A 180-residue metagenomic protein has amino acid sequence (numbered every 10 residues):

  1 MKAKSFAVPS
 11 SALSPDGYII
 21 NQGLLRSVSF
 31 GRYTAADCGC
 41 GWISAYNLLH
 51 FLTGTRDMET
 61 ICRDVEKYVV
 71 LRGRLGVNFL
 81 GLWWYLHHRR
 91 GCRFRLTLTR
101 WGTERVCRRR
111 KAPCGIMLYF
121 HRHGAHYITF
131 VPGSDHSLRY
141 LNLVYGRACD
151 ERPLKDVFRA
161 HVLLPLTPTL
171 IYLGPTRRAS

Functional and structural regions predicted by a protein language model:
M1-L71: Active-site-adjacent structural segments surrounding the nucleophilic cysteine of cysteine proteases and isopeptidases
K2-L13, R108-K111, V131-S180: Noncatalytic regulatory segments and standalone regulatory/sensor domains
G17, W101, H123, R177-S180: Intrinsic-disorder/low-complexity loop/linker signature
R56, V77, C149-R152: Short coil/turn linker and secondary-structure boundary residues
E59-E66, W83, E104, K155: Generic detector of well-ordered alpha-helical segments enriched in charged/polar residues, highlighting helical
R63-Y85: Extracellular-facing segments of soluble proteins and assemblies that are Gly/Ser/Thr-biased and enriched in aromatics
K67-V69, I116-G133, V157-L164: Short flexible/disordered coil segments
N78-V131: ...with weaker cross-activation on analogous glycine-rich loops/strands in unrelated enzymes
